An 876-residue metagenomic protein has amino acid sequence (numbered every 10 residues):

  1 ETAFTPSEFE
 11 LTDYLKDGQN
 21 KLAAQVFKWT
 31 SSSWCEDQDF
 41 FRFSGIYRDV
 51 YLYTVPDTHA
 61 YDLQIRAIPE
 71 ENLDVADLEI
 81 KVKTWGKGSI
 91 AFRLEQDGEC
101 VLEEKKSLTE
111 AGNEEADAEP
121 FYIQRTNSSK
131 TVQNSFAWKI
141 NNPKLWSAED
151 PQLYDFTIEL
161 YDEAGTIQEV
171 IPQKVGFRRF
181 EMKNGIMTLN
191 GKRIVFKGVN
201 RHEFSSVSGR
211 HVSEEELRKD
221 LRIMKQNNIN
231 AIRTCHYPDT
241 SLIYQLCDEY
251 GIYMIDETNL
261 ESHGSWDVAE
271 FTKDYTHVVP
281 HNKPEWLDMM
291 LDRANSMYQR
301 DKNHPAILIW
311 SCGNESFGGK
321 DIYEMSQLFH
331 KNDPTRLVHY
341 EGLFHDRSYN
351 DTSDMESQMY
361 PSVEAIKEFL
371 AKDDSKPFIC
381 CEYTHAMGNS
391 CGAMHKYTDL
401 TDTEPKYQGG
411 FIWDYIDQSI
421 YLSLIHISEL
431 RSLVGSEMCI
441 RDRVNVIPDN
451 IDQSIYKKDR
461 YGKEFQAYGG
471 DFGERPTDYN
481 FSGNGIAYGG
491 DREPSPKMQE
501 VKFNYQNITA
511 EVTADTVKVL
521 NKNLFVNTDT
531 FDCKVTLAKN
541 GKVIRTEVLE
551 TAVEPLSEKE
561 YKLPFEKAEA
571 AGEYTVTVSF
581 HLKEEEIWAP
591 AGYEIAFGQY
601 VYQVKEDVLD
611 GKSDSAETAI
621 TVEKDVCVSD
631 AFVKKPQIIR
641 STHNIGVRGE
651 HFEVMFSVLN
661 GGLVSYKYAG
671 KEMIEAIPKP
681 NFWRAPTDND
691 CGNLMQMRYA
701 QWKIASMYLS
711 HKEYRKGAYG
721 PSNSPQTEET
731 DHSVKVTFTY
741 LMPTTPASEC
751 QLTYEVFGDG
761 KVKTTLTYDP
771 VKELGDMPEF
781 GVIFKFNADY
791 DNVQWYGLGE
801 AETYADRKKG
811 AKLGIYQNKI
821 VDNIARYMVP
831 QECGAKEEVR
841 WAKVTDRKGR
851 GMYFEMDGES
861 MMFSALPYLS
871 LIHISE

Functional and structural regions predicted by a protein language model:
E1-D62, W85-K87, T109, P238-S241 (+2 more regions): Accessory beta-strand-rich segments of carbohydrate-active enzymes
E8, W29-W34, V55, I167-L424 (+5 more regions): Extended substrate-binding grooves/exosites of carbohydrate-active enzymes
L15-Q19, E115-D117, F121, K139-L153 (+1 more regions): Short glycine/proline/serine/threonine-rich loop/turn segments at secondary-structure transition edges
E36-H59, S428, N450-K518, K522-D532 (+7 more regions): Catalytic cores of secreted or luminal carbohydrate-active enzymes
E79-W85, K518-L524, T767: Short edge beta-strand/loop segments characteristic of extracellular beta-sandwich folds
L108-I140, G541-A571, F580: Intrinsically disordered, low-complexity Pro/Gly/Ser/Thr-rich segments with frequent PxxP/GP/PP motifs and embedded
S147, E566-A571, E586, V601-L871 (+1 more regions): Beta-strand/loop-rich accessory regions of lumenal/periplasmic or secreted enzymes, predominantly carbohydrate-active
L153, E169-A231, C235-P238, V622-V664 (+1 more regions): An acidic-aromatic substrate-binding cleft motif
